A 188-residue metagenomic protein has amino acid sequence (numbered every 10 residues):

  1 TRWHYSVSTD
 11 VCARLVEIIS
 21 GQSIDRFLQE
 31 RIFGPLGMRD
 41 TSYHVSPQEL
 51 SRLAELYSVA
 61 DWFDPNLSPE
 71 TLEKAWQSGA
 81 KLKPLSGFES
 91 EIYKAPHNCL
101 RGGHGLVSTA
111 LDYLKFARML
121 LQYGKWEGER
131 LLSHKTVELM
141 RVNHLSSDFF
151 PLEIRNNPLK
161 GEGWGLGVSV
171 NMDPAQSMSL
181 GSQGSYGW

Functional and structural regions predicted by a protein language model:
T1-S177: Short, surface-exposed loop or secondary-structure junction motifs that flank catalytic or metal-binding residues
M172-W188: Low-complexity, glycine/alanine/valine/leucine- and proline-rich hydrophobic stretches
